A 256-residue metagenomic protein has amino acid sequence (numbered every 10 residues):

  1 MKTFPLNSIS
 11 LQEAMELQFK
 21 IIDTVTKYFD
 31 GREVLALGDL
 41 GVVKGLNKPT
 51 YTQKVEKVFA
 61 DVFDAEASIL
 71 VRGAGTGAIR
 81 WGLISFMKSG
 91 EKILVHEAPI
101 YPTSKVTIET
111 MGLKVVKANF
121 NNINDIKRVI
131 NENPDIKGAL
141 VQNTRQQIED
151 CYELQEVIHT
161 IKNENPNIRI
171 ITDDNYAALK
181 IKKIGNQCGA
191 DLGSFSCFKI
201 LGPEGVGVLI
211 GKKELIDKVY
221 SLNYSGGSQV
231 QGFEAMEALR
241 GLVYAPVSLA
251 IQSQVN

Functional and structural regions predicted by a protein language model:
K2-T26, D61-L249, S253-N256: Conserved PLP-enzyme active-site core in the AAT-like
E13-A36, K44-K54: A structural motif shared across PLP-dependent enzymes of the aminotransferase-like
D39-I69: Active-site-flanking structural segment that lines cofactor/substrate pockets
